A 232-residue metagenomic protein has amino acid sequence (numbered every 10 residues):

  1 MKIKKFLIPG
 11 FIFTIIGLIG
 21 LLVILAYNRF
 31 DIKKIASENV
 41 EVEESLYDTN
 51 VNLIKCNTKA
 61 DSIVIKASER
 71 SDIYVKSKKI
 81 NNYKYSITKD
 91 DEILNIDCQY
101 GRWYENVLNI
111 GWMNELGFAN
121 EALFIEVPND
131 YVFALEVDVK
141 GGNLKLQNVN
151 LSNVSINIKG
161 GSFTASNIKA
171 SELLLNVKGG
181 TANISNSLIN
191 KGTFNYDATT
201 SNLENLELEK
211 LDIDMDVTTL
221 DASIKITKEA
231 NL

Functional and structural regions predicted by a protein language model:
K2-K55, S62-V139, N148-N157, K169-V177 (+3 more regions): Acidic (Asp/Glu) and glycine-rich low-complexity loops/linkers that are typically intrinsically disordered
G142, G161, G180, T199: Glycine- and acidic-residue-biased ligand/ion/polar-headgroup-sensing regions
